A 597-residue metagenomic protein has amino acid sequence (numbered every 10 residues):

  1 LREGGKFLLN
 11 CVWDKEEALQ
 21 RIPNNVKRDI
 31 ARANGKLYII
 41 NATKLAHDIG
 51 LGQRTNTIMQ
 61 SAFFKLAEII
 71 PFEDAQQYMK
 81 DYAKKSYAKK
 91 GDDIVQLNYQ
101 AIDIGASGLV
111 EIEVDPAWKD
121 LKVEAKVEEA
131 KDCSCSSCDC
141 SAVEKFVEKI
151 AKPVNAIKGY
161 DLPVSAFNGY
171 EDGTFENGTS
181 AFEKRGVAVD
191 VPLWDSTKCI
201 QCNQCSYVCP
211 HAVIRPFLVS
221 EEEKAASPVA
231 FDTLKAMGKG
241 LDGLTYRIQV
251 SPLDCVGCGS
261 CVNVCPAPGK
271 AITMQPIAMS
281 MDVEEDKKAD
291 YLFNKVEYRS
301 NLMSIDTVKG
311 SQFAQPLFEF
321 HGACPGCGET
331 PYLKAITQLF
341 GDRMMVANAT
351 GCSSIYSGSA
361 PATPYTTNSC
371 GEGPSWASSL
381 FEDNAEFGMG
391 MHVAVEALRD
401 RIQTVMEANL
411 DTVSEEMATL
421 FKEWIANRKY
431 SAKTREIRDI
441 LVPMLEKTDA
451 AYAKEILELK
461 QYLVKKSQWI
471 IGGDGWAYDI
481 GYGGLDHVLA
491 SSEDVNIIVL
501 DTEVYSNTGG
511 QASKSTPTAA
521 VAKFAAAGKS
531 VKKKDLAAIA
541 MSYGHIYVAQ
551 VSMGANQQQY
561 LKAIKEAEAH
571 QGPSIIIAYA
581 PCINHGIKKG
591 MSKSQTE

Functional and structural regions predicted by a protein language model:
L1-A151, K224-P228, Q511, T518-K523 (+1 more regions): Active-site cofactor/cluster-binding pocket
G4-L9, W13-A31, E284-M303, P364-S375 (+2 more regions): Acidic, Ser/Thr-rich peripheral helices and adjacent loops at domain boundaries
R32-L37, K85, G310-A323, S378-A394 (+3 more regions): Conserved thiamine diphosphate
E68, Y78-V95, F381-A451: N-terminal leader/propeptide and maturation segments of large enzyme subunits in energy/redox metabolism and hydrolases
P71-K85, Y170-V191, P216-I248, I277-N294 (+3 more regions): Ferredoxin-type iron-sulfur electron-transfer modules in oxidoreductases and energy-metabolism complexes
G178-S180, Q204-K224, S251, V256 (+4 more regions): Iron-sulfur cluster-binding cysteine motifs and their immediate structural context in ferredoxin-like electron-transfer
E221, D232, G240-D242, Y246 (+4 more regions): Catalytic or ion-translocation cores adjacent to nucleophile or general acid/base/metal-coordination motifs in diverse
A450, V464-I470, D479-D494, L500-E597: Glycine-rich ThDP/TPP pyrophosphate-binding loop and its adjacent helix/strand module within ThDP-dependent enzymes
